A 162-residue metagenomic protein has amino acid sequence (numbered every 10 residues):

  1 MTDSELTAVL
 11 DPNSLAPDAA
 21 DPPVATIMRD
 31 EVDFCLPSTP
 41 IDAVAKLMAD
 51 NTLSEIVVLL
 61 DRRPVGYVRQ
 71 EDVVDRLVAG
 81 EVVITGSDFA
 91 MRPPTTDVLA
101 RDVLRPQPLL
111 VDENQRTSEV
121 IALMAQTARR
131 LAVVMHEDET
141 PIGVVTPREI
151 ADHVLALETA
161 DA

Functional and structural regions predicted by a protein language model:
M1-A162: Tandem CBS (Cystathionine beta-synthase) repeat/Bateman regulatory domains
